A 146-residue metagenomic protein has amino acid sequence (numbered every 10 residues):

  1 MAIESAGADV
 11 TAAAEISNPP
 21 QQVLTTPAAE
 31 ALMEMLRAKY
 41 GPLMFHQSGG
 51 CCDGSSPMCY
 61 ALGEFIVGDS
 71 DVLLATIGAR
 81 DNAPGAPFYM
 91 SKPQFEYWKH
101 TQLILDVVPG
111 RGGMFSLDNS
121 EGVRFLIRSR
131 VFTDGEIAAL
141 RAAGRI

Functional and structural regions predicted by a protein language model:
M1-I146: Domain-level signature for proteins that mediate thiol-based redox and metal-cofactor handling
